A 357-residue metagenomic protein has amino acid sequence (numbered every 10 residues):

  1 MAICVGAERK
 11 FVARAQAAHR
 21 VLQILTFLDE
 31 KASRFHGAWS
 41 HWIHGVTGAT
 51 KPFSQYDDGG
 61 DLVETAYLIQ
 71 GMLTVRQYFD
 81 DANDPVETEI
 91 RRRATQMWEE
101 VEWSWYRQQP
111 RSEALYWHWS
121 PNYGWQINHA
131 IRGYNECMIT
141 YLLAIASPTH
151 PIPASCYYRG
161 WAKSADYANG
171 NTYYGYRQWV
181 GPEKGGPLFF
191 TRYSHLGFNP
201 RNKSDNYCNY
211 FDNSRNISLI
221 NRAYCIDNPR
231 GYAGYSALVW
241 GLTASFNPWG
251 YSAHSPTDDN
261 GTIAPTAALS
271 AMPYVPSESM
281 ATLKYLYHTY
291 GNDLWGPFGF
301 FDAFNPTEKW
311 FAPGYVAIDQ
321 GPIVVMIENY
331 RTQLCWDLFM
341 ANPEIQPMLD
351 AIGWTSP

Functional and structural regions predicted by a protein language model:
M1-P357: Ser/Thr/Asn(+Pro)-rich, low-complexity disordered segments
